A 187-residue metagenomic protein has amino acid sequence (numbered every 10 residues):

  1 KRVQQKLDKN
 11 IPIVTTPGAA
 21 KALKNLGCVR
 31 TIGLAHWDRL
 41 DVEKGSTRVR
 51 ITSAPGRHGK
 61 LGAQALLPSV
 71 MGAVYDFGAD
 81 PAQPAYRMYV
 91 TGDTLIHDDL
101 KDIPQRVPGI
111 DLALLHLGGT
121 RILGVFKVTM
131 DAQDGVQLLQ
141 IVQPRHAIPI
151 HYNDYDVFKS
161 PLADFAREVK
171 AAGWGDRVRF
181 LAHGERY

Functional and structural regions predicted by a protein language model:
R2, L34-P108, H183-Y187: Core dinuclear metal-dependent hydrolase active-site scaffold
R2-K6, L26-G27, D99-I103, D164: A short acidic, amphipathic alpha-helical/loop segment
V3, A19-A20, D38-L40, D154: Alpha-helix capping/helix-boundary segments
L7-I13, Y86-M88: Short active-site oxyanion
P12, G18-K21, L95-E185: Cap/insert and terminal regions of metallo-dependent hydrolase folds
K21-L26, D41-E43: Short loop/helix-cap segments at secondary-structure boundaries that form the rim of catalytic
L23-A35: Helix-loop-beta element that forms the nucleotide-linked donor phosphate-binding surface in glycosyltransferases
